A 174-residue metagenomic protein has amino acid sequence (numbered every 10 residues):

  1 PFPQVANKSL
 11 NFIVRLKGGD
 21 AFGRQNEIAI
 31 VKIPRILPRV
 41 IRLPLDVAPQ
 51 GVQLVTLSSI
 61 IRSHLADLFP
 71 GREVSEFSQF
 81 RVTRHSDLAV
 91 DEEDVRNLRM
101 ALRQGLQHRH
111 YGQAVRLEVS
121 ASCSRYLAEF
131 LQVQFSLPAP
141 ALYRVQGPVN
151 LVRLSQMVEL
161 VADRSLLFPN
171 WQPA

Functional and structural regions predicted by a protein language model:
P1-A174: N-terminal localization/anchoring segments of enzymes in phospholipid and broader phosphate metabolism
